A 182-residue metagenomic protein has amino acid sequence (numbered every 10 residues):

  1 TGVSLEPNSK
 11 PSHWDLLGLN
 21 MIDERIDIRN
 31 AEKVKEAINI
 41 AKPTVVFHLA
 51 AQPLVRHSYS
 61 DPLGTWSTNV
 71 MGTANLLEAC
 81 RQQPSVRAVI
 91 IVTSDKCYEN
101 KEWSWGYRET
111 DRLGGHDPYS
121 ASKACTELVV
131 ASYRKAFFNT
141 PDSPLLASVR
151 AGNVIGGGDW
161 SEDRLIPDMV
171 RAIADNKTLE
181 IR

Functional and structural regions predicted by a protein language model:
T1-A151, I155: N-terminal Rossmann-like NAD(P)+-binding domain of SDR-like oxidoreductases, especially those catalyzing
Q83, A124, D142, I155-P167 (+2 more regions): Glycine/proline-rich active-site loop of Rossmann-fold NAD(P)-dependent oxidoreductases
D117-P118, A174, E180: Short, charged/polar low-complexity linear motifs in solvent-exposed/disordered segments
Y133, L165-I173: A short, amphipathic alpha-helix embedded in the catalytic core of nucleotide-handling enzymes
